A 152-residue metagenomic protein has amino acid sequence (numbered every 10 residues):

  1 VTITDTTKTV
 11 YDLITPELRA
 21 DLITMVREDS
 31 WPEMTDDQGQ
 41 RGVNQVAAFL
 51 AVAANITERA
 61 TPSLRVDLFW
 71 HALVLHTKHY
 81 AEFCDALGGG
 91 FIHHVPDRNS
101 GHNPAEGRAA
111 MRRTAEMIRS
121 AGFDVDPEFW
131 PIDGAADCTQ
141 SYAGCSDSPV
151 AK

Functional and structural regions predicted by a protein language model:
V1-K152: Intrinsically disordered, low-complexity, repeat-rich regions that form long N- or C-terminal tails or large
